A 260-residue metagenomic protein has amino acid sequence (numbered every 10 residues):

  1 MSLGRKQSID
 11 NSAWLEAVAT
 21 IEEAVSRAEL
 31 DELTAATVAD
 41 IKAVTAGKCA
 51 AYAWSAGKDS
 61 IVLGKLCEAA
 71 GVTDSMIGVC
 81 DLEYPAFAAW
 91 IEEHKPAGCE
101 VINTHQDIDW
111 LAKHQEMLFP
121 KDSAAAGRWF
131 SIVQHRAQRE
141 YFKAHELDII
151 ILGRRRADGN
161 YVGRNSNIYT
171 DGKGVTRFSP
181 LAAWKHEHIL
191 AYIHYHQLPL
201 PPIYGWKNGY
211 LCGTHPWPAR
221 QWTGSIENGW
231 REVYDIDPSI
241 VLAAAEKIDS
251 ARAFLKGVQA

Functional and structural regions predicted by a protein language model:
S2-A260: Nucleotide-activated chemistry modules centered on ATP-dependent adenylation/adenylyltransferase
